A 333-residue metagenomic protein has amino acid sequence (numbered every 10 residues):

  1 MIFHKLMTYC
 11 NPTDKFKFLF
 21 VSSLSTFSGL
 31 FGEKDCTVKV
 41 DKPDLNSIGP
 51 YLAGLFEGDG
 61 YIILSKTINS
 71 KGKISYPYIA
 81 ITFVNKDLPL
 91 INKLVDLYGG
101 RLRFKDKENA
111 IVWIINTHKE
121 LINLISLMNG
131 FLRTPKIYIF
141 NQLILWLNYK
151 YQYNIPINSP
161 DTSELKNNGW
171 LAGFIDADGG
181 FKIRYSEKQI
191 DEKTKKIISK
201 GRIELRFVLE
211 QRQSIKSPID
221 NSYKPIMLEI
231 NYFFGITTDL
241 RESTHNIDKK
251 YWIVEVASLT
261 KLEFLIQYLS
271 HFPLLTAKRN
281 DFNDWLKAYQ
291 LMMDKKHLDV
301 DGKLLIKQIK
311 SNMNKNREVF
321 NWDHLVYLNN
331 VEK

Functional and structural regions predicted by a protein language model:
M1-K333: Internal intein/HINT superfamily modules and their associated LAGLIDADG
